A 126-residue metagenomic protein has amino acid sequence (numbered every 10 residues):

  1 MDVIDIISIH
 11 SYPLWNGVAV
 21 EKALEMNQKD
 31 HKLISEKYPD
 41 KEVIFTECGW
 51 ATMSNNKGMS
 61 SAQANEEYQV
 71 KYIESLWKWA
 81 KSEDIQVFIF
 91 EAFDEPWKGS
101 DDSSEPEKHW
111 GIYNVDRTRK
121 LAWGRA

Functional and structural regions predicted by a protein language model:
M1-M26, W50: Aromatic- and acid-rich polysaccharide-binding/catalytic face of secreted or lumenal carbohydrate-active enzymes
M1-V3, E36-Y38, K81: Acidic (Asp/Glu)-rich catalytic clusters
I7, E47, L76, V87: Conserved, mostly hydrophobic/aromatic
I9-W15, P39-Q69, E91-K98: Active-site clefts of carbohydrate-active enzymes
E21-K29, S60-K71: Alpha-helix N-cap and loop-to-helix initiation/capping positions
N27-S35, I73-W77: Generic structural signal for well-ordered alpha-helices, preferentially at hydrophobic/aromatic core positions
S60-N65, W79-A126: Aromatic-rich peripheral "rim/lid" segments of glycoside hydrolase catalytic domains that contact and position glycan
